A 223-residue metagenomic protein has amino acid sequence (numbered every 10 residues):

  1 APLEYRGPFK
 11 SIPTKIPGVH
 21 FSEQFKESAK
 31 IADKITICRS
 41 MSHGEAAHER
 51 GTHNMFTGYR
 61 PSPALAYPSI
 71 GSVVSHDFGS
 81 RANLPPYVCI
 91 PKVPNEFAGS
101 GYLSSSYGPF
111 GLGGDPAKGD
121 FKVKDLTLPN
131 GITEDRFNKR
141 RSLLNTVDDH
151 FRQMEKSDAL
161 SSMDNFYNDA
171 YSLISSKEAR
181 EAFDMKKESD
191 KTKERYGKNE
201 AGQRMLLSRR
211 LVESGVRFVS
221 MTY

Functional and structural regions predicted by a protein language model:
A1-Y223: Ligand-binding pockets and gating/stacking loops
